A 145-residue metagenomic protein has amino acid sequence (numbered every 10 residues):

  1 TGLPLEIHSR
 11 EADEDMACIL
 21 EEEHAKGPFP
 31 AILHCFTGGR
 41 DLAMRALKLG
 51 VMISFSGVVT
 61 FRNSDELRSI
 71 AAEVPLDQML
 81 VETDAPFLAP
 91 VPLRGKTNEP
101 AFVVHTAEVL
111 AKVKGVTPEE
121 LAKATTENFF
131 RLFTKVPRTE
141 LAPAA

Functional and structural regions predicted by a protein language model:
T1-V81, P137-A145: Catalytic pocket-lining loop regions of alpha/beta-barrel enzymes, especially the amidohydrolase/enolase/GH5 lineages
E11, R62, N98-A101, V116: Residue-level signal for the nucleotide or nucleotide-sugar donor/cofactor binding architecture
E14, M44, A101, E119-E120: Residues in well-ordered alpha-helical elements
G27, T83-A85, A101-V103, A107: Active-site gating loops and adjacent loop-to-helix segments of metal-dependent hydrolytic enzymes
H34, A46, D84, L121 (+1 more regions): Divalent metal-coordination and catalytic microenvironments
D77-E99, L121: Short acidic/histidine-rich active-site segments
F102-A145: Mid-to-C-terminal alpha-helical segments outside catalytic/metal-binding sites
